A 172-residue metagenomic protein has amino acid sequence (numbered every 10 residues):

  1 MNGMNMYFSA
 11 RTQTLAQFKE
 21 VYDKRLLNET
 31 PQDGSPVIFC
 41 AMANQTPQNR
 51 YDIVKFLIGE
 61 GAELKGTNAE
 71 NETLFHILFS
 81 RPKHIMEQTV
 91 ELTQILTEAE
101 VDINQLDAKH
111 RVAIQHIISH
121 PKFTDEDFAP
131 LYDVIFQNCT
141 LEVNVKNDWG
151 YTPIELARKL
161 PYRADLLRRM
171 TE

Functional and structural regions predicted by a protein language model:
M1-F8, E29-N44, T67-P82, L106-H120 (+1 more regions): Ankyrin-repeat boundary/"N-cap" motif
R11-L15, P31-Q32, P36-D52, F56-G59: N-terminal accessory/assembly segment that mediates macromolecular interactions
K19-L27, I53-E63, E91-I103, L131-E142 (+1 more regions): Ankyrin repeat domain, specifically the short helix-to-loop turn at the C-terminus of the second helix of each repeat
P47-D52, I85-I95, T124-L131: Surface-exposed loop/turn motifs in large extracellular/passenger domains
N104-N144: Conserved binding-pocket/active-site segment within a compact domain
V143-E172: Leucine-rich solenoid repeat scaffolds
